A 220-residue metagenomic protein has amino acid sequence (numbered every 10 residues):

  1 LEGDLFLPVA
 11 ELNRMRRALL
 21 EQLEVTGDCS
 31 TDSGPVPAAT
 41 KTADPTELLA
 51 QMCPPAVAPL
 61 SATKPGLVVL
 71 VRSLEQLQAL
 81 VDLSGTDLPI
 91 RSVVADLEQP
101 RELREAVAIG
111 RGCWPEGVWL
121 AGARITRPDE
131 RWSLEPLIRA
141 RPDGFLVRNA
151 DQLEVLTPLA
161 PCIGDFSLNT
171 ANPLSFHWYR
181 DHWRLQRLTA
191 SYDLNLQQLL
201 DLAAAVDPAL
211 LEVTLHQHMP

Functional and structural regions predicted by a protein language model:
L1-P220: Non-catalytic helical/linker scaffolds that mediate oligomerization, partner binding, and domain coupling around large
